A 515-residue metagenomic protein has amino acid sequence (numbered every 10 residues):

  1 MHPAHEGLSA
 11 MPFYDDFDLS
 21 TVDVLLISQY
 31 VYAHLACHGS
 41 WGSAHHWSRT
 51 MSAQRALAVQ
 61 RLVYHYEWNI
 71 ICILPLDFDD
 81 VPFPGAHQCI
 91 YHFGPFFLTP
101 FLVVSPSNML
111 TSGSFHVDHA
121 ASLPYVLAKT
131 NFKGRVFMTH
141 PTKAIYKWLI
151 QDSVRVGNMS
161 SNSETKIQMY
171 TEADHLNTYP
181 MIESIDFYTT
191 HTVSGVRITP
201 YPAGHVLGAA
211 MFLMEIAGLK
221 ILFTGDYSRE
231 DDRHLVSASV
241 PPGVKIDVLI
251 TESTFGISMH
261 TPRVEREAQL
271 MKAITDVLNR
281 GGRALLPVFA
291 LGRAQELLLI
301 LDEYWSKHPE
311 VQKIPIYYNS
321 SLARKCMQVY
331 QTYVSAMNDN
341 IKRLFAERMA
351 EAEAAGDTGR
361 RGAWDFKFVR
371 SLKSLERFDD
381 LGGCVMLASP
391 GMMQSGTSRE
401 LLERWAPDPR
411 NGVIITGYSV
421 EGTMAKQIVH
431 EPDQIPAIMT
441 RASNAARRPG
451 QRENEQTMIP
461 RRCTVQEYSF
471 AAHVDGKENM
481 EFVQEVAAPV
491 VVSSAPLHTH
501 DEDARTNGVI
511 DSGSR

Functional and structural regions predicted by a protein language model:
M1-T111, H116-A120, P124-E296, I300-P315 (+2 more regions): His/Asp/Glu-rich metal-coordinating catalytic cores of metallo-dependent phosphodiesterases/hydrolases acting on
P3-A10, G42-A44, M51, A56 (+8 more regions): Amphipathic alpha-helical heptad-repeat segments
S9, G204-A209, I216-D247, E252-P262 (+6 more regions): Active-site-proximal loop/helix segments of hydrolase catalytic cores
V24, I221, D247-L249, R283 (+5 more regions): Structural motif
L25, F212-M214, D226, L249-T251 (+5 more regions): Structural signal for hydrophobic/aromatic residues that build the beta-strand cores of folded beta-sheet domains
A33-H34, L98-T99, A488-V490, L497-H500: Conserved tryptophan-centered aromatic signature that marks the ligand-binding surface of SH3 and related Trp-rich
I90, L222-T224, E230, E252-T261 (+4 more regions): Acidic/glycine-enriched edge-of-secondary-structure segments
M271-E453, K477, V483-V486, S494-A495 (+3 more regions): Hard-cation-handling environments
